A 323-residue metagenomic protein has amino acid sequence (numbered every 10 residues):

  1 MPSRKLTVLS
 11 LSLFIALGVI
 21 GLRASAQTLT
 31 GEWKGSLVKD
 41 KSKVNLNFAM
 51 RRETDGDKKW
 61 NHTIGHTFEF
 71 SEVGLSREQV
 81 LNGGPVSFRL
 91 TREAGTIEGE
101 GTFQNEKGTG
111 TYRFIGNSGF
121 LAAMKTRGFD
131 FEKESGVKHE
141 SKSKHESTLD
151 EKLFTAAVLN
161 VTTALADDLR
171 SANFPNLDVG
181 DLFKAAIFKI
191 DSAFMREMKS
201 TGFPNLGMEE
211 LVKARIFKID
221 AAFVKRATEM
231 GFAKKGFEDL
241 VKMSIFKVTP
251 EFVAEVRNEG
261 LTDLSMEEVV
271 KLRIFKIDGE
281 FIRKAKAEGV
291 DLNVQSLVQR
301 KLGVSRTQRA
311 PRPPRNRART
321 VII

Functional and structural regions predicted by a protein language model:
M1-S10: Bacterial N-terminal signal peptides that target proteins for export
S10-V19: Bacterial N-terminal signal peptides
G21-I323: General marker for long, soluble alpha-helical cores
